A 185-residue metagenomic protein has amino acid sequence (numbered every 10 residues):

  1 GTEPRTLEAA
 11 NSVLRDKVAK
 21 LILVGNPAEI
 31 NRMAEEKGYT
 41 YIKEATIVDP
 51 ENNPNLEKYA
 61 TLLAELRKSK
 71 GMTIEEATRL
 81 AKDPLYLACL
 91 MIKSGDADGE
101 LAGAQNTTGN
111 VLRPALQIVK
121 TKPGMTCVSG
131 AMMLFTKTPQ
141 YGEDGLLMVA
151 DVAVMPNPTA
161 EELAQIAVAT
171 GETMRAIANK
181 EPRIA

Functional and structural regions predicted by a protein language model:
G1-A185: Anion-binding alpha/beta catalytic cores of soluble intermediary-metabolism enzymes, centered on
